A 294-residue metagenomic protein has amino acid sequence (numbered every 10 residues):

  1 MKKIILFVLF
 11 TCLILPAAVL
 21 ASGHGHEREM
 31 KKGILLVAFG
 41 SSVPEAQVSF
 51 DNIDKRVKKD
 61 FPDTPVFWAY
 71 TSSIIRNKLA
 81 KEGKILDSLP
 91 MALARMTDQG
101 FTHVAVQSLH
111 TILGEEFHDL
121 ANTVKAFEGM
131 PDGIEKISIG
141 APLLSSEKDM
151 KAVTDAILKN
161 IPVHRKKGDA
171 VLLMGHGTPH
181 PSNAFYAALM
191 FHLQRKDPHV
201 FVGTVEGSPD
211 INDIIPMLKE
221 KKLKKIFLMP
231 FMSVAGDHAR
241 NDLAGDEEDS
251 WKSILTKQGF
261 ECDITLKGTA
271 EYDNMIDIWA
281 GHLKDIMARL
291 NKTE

Functional and structural regions predicted by a protein language model:
M1-I4: Positively charged n-region of N-terminal signal peptides that target proteins for export
F7-P16: Bacterial N-terminal signal peptides
A17-A21: Sec/Tat signal peptide C-region and signal peptidase I cleavage site
S22-F227, S233-E294: Extended amphipathic ligand-handling, pore-lining, and cofactor/metal-binding catalytic surfaces
